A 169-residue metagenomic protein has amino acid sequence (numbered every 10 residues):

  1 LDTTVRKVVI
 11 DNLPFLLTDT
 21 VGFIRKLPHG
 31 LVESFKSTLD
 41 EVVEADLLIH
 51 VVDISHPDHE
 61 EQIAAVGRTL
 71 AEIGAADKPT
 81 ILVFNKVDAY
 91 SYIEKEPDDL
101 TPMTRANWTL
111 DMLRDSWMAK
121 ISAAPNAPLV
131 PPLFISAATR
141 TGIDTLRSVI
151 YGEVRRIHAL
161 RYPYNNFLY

Functional and structural regions predicted by a protein language model:
D2-T3, V9-K36, I54-P57: Switch II (G3) loop of P-loop NTPases
T4-R6, L13, L47-H50, K78-T80 (+1 more regions): Structural beta-strand/beta-sheet cores of well-ordered domains, especially the beta-sheet scaffolds that support
R6-V9, D40, A124: Replace "in large, NTP-powered and nucleic-acid-processing enzymes" with "in large, NTP-powered factors and other
I10-L13, T18, V43-A45, A75-K78 (+1 more regions): Short loop/turn elements that form and flank the Walker-type P-loop nucleotide-binding site in RecA-like NTPase cores
L17, V51, V83: Generic enzyme active-site microenvironment
G30-H56, R68-A75, S136: Inter-motif core of Ras-like GTPase G domains
P57, E61, A65-Y169: C-terminal-of-GTPase-core extension/linker across diverse P-loop GTPases
